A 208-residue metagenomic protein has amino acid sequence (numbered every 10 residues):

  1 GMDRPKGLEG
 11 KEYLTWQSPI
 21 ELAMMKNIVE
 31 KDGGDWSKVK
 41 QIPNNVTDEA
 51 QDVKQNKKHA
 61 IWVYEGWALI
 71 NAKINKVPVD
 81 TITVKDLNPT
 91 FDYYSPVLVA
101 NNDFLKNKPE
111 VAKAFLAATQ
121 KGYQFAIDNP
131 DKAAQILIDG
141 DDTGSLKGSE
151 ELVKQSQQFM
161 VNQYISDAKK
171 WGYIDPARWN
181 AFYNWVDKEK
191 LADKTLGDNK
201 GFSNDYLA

Functional and structural regions predicted by a protein language model:
G1-N75, T90-Y93, N180: Bilobed "Venus flytrap"/periplasmic-binding protein-like clamshell domains and structurally analogous long
K31-W36, N75-V77, T143-S145, L191-D193: Short helix-capping segments at alpha-helix termini
K40-N44, K57-V63, D86-T90, T143-S149 (+1 more regions): A general structural signal for short secondary-structure boundary/capping elements
D48-D52, N56-T143: Pocket-lining segment of extracytoplasmic ligand-binding domains
D86-L87, E151-F159, L196-L207: Short linear loop/turn motifs
N101, D175, S203-D205: Residue-level signal for threonine
N107-E189: Secondary-structure end/capping motifs
W179-A208: Conserved C-terminal helix/tail region of periplasmic/extracytoplasmic solute-binding proteins
